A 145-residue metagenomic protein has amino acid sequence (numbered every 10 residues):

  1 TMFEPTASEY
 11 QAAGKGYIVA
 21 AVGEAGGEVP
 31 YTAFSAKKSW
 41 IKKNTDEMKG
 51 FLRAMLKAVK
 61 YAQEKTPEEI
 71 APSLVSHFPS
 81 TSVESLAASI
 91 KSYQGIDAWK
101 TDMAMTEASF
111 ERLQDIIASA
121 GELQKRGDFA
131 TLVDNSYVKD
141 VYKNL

Functional and structural regions predicted by a protein language model:
T1-G16, K91, S109, D115-I116: A ligand-binding cleft/hinge motif common to bilobed small-molecule-binding domains
T6-A7, E24-G26, W40-I41, A58: Short, catalytically relevant binding-site loops at active-site mouths
Y10, G27-V29, S92, D134-Y137: Short secondary-structure boundary/hinge segments and terminal tails
A13-Y17, A33, P79: N-terminal secretory/targeting leader peptides
K15-V29, S39: Short beta-strand->loop
P30-D46: A bilobed periplasmic-binding-protein/Venus flytrap-type ligand-binding module shared by bacterial periplasmic
I41-Q124: Secondary-structure end/capping motifs
E111-L145: Conserved C-terminal helix/tail region of periplasmic/extracytoplasmic solute-binding proteins
